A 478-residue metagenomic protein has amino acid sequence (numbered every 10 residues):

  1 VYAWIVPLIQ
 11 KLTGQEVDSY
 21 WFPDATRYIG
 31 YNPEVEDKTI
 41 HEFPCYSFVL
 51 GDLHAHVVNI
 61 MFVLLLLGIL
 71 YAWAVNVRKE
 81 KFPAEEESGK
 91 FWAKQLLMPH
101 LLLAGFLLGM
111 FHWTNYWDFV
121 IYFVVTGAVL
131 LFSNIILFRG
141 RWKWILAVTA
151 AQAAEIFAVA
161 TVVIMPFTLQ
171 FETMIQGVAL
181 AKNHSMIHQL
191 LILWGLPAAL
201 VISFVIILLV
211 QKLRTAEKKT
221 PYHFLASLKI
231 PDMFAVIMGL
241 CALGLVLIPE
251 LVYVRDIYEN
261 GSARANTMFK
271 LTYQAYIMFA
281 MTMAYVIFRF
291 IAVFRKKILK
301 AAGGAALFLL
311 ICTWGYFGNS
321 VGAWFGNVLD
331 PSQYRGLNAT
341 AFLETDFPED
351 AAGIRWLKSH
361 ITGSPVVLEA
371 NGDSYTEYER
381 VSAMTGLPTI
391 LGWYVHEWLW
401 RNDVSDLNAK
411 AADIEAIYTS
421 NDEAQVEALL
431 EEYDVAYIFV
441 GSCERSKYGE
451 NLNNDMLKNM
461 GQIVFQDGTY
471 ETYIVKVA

Functional and structural regions predicted by a protein language model:
V1, W113-F119, V159-Q176, V210-L213 (+3 more regions): Membrane-interface helix-loop junctions at the exits of transmembrane helices
V1-V49, A323: Aromatic-rich transmembrane-lumenal/periplasmic boundary elements in polytopic membrane proteins
C45, L50-D52, H56, T173-L193 (+3 more regions): Membrane-helix boundary/interfacial segments in multi-pass membrane proteins
S47-L50, L102-T114: Membrane-interface alpha helices of multi-pass inner-membrane proteins
G89-L101, W144-F157, A226-L243, L299-A306: Membrane-interfacial loop-to-transmembrane alpha-helix junctions, especially the N-terminal start
L101, T149-T161, K219-H223, F290-V321: Signature aromatic-anchored transmembrane alpha helix within multi-pass, membrane-resident enzymes that catalyze glycan
F123-F132, M281, I287-I291: Hydrophobic transmembrane alpha-helices of multi-pass, membrane-embedded glycosylation machinery
G304, F308, G318-A478: Extracytoplasmic
